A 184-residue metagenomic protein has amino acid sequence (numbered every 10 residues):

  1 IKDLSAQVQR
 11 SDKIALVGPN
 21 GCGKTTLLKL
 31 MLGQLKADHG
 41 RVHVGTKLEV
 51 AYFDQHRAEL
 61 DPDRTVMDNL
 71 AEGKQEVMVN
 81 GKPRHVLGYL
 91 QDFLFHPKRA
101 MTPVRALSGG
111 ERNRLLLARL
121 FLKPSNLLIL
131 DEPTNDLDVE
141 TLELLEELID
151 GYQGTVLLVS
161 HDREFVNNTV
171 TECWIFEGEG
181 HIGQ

Functional and structural regions predicted by a protein language model:
I1-Q184: ABC ATP-binding cassette signature C-motif
